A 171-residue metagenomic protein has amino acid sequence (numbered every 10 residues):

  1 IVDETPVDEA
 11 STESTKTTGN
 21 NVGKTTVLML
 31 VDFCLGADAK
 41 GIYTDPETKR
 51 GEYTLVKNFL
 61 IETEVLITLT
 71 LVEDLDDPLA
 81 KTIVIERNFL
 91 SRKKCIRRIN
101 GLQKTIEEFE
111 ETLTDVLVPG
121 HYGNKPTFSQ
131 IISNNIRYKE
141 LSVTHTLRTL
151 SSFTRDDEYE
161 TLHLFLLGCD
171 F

Functional and structural regions predicted by a protein language model:
I1-E47: Phosphate-binding glycine-rich loops of NTP-binding sites
T15-G23, G101, S151-R155: Short alpha-helix boundary/capping segments
L30, F59-R98: Elongated alpha-helical scaffolds
D32-A39, V118, E140, L167-F171: Hydrophobic/aromatic-lined pockets within catalytic cores
D38-E62: Flexible phosphate/Mg2+-sensing switch loops adjacent to catalytic phosphate-binding sites
A39-T44, D76-V84, F171: Short, solvent-exposed secondary-structure capping/transition elements
A80-S142: Glycine-rich phosphate-binding loops of NTPases
N124-F171: Extended, Lys/Glu-rich alpha-helical coiled-coil stalks
